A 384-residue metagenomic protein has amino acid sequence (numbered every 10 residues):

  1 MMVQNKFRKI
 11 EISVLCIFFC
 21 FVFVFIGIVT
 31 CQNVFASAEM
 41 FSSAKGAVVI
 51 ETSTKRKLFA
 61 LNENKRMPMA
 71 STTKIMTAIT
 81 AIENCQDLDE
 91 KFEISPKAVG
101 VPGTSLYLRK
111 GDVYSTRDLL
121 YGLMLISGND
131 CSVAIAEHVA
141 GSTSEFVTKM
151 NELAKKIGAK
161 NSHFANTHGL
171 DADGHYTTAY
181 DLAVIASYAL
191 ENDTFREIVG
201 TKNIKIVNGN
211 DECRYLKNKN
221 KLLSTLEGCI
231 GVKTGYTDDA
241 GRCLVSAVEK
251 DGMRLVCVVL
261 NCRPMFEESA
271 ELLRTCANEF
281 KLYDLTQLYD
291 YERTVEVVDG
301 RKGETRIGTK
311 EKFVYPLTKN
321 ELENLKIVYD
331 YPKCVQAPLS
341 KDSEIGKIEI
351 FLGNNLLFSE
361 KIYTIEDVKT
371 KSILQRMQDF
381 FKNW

Functional and structural regions predicted by a protein language model:
V3, C31-D193: Active-site-adjacent loops and short helices of periplasmic peptidoglycan-processing enzymes
V3-F19: Bacterial N-terminal signal peptides that target proteins for export
K6-E11, T116, T370-I373: Structural motif marking the loop-to-transmembrane transition
F21-N33: C-terminal segment of classical bacterial N-terminal signal peptides
K160, G174-Y176, Y180-W384: Domain-terminus/edge residues, biased toward the C-terminal soluble/receptor-binding domains of extracytoplasmic
